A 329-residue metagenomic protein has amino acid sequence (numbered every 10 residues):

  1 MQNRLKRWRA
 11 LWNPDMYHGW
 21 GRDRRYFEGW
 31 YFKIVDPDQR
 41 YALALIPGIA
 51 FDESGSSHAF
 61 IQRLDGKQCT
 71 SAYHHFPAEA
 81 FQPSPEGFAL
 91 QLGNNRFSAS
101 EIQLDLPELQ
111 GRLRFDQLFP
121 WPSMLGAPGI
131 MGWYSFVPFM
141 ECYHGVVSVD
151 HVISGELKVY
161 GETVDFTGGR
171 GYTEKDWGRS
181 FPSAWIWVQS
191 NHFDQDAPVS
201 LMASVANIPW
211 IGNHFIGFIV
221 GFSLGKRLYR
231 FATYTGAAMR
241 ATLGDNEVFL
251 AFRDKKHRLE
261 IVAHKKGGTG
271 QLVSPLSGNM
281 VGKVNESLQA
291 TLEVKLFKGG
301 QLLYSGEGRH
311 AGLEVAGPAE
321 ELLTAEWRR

Functional and structural regions predicted by a protein language model:
M1-R329: Structured soluble/peripheral alpha/beta segments that form catalytic or ligand/cofactor-binding pockets
